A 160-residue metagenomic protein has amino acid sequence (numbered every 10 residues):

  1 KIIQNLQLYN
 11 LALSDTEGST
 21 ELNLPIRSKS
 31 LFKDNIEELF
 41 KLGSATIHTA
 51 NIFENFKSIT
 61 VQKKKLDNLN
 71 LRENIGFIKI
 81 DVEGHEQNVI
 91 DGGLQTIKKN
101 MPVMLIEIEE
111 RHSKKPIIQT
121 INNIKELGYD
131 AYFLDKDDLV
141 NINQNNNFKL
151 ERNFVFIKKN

Functional and structural regions predicted by a protein language model:
K1-N160: Phosphate/nucleotide-binding beta-alpha loop and adjacent structural elements of enzyme active sites
